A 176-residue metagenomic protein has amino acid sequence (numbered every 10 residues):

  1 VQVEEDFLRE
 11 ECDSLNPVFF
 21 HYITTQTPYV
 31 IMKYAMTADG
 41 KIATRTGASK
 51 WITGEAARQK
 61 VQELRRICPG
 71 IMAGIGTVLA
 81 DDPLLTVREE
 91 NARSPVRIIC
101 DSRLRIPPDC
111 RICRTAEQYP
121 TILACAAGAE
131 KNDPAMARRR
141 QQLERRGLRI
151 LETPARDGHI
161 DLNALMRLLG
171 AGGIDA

Functional and structural regions predicted by a protein language model:
Q2-R9: A glycine-rich helix N-cap at a beta->alpha junction
R9-E11, D157-G158: Positions that flank functional sites
E10-L15, F19-Y22: A charged, well-structured terminal subsegment
F20-T27, I31-A38, I42-G172: Active-site ligand-binding patch in enzyme domains
D175: Short acidic/polar active-site loop segments enriched in Thr and Asp
